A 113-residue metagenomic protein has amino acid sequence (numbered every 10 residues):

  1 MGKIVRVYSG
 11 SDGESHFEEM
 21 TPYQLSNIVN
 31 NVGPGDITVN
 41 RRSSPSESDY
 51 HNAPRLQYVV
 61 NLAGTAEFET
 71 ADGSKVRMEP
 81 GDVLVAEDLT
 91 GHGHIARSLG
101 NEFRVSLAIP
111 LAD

Functional and structural regions predicted by a protein language model:
M1-R42: A short, N-terminal "cap"/entry segment at the start of jelly-roll beta-barrel domains of the cupin/DSBH fold
G2, R55-L56, G81: Short, surface-exposed beta-edge/turn micro-motifs
G10-S11, L62, A71: Short, ordered coil/turn segments that flank beta-strands lining enzyme active or ligand-binding pockets
P22-L25, G35-A53, E87-G91, D113: Conserved short histidine dyad/triad with adjacent acidic residue
S44, A71-D82, D88-D113: Ligand-binding loop in jelly-roll beta-barrel domains
H51-F68, A108-P110: Short, conserved beta-strand element in jelly-roll/cupin
